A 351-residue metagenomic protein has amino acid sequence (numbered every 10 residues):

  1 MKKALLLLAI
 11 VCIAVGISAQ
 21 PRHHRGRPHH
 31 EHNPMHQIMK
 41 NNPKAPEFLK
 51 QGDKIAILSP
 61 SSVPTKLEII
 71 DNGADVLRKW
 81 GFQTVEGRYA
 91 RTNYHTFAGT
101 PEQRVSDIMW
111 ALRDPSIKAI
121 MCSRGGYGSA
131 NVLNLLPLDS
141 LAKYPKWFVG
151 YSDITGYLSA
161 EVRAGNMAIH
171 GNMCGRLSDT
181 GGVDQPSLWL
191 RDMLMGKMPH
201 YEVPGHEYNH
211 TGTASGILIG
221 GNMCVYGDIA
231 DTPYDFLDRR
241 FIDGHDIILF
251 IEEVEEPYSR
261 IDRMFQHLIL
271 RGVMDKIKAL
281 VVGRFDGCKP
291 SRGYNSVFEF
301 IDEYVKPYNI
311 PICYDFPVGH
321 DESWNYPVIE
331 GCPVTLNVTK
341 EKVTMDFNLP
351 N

Functional and structural regions predicted by a protein language model:
M1-P28: Bacterial Sec-dependent N-terminal signal peptides
Q20, R27-S116: ATP/NTP phosphate-donor binding region
I38, P64-I69, I217-E256: Conserved beta-alpha junction segments in alpha/beta enzyme cores
V85-R88, G150, I277-R284, C313-D315: Short internal beta-strands
L136-A160, M167-M173, P311: Short, acidic/small-residue loops that bind anionic groups at enzyme active sites
M167-D231: Conserved anion/nucleotide-ligand pocket segment
L237-V297: Internal helical hairpin/lid segments
R284, C288-N351: ATP/nucleoside-binding phosphotransfer catalytic cores, i.e., glycine-rich phosphate-binding loops
